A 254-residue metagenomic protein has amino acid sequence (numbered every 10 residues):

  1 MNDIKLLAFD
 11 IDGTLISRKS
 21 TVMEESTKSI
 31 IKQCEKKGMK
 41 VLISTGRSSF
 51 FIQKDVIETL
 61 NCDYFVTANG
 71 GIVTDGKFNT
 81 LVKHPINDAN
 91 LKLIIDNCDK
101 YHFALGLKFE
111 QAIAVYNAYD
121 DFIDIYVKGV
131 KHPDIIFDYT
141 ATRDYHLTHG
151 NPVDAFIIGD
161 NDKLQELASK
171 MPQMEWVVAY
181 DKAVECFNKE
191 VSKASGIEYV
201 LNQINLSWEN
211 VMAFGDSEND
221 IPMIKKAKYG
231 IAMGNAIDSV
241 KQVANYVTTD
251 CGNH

Functional and structural regions predicted by a protein language model:
D3-S20, I224: Asp-based phosphoryl-transfer active-site loop
S20-M39, K83-N90, Y139, V191-N202 (+2 more regions): Short, acidic loop-to-helix structural element flanking the phosphoryl-transfer center in phosphate-processing enzymes
E25-D124: Active-site phosphate-binding/coordination module
G38-L42, C62-D63, P152-A155, E209-V211 (+1 more regions): Short active-site oxyanion
L60-N61, A68-N69, K170-Q173, K226-A227 (+1 more regions): Short, structured coil segments at secondary-structure junctions
Y101-A104, K108-F214, E218-M223, N235: Conserved acidic, metal-coordinating active-site core of Asp-based, Mg2+-dependent phosphoryl-transfer enzymes
K226, I231, I237-H254: Asp-based, Mg2+/Mn2+-dependent phosphohydrolase catalytic module
